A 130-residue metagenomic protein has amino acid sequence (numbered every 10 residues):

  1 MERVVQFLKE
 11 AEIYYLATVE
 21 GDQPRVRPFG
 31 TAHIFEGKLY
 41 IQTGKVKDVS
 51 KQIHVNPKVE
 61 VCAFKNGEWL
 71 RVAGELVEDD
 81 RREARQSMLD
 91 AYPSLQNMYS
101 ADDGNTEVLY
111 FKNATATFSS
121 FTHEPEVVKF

Functional and structural regions predicted by a protein language model:
Q6-E20, V59-V61: A short, Trp-centered hydrophobic/proline-enriched beta-strand micro-motif
F29-A32, G74-L76: Hydrophobic/aromatic beta-strand elements that line small-molecule binding cavities or substrate pockets in beta-rich
G30-T31, E60, V108, T117: Short, surface-exposed charged micro-motifs
A32-G67: A short mixed-secondary-structure module that forms the rim of ligand-binding clefts
R71-F130: Charged, gly/pro-rich active-site loop segments
